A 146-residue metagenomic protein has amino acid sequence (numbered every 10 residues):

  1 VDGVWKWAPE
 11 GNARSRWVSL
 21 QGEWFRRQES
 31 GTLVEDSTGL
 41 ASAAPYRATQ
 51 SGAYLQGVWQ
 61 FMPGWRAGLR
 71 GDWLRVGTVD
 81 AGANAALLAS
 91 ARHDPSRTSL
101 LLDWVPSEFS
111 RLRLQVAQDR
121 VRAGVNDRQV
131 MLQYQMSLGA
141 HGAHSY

Functional and structural regions predicted by a protein language model:
V1, R47-A53, D94-T98, N126-V130: Residues that define the transmembrane beta-barrel architecture of outer-membrane proteins
D2-V4, Q56-V58, L101-D103, Q115 (+1 more regions): Outer-membrane beta-barrel architecture
W7, W24-S30, G71-G77, V116-R122 (+1 more regions): Transmembrane beta-strands of outer-membrane beta-barrel pores
A8-V18, G64, F109, A140-Y146: Short loop/turn motifs that connect adjacent beta-strands in outer-membrane beta-barrel proteins
R16-G22, L55, A67-L69, L100 (+2 more regions): Transmembrane beta-strands of outer-membrane beta-barrel proteins
S30-Y46, T78-A89, A123-Q129, Y146: Outer-membrane beta-barrel translocator domains and adjoining extracellular loop/strand segments of Gram-negative
E35, G64-S107, R113, Y146: Outer membrane beta-barrel transmembrane domains
W104, N126-Y146: Outer-membrane beta-barrel "beta-signal"
